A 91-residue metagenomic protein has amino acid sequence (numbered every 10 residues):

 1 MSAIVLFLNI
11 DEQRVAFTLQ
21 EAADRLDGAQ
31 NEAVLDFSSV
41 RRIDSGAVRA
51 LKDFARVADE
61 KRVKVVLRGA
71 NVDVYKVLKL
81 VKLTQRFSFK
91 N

Functional and structural regions predicted by a protein language model:
M1-N9: Short amphipathic
E12-F87: Amphipathic alpha-helical interaction surfaces in cytosolic regulatory modules
K90-N91: Intrinsically disordered or low-complexity boundary/linker segments at protein termini and domain junctions
